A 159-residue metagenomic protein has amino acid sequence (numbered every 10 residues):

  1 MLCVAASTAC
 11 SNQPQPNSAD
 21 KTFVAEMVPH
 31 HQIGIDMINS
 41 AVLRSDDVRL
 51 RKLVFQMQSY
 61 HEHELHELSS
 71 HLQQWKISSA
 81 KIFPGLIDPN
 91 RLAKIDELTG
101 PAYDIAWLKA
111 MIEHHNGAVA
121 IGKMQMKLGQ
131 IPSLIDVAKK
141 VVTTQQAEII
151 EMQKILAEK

Functional and structural regions predicted by a protein language model:
M1-L2: Sec-dependent N-terminal signal peptides
A6-A9: C-terminal motif of bacterial Sec signal peptides marking the signal peptidase cleavage site
S11-K159: All-alpha RGS (Regulator of G-protein Signaling) helical domain and cognate RGS-like helical scaffolds
